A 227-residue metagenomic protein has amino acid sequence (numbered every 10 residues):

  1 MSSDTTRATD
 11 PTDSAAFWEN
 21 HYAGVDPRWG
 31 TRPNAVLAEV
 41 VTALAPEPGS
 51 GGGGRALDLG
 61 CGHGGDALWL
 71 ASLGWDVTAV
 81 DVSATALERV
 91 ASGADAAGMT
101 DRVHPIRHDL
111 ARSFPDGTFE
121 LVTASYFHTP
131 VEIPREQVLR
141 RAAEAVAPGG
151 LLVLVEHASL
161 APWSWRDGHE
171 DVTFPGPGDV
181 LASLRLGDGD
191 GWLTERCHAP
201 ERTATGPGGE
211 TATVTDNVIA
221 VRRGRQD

Functional and structural regions predicted by a protein language model:
M1-G49, L160: Conserved class I S-adenosyl-L-methionine
G52-G62: Conserved class I S-adenosyl-L-methionine
L68-D109: Class I SAM-dependent methyltransferase SAM/SAH-binding core
F114-L121: A short acidic, Gly/Pro-enriched loop at the edge of an enzyme's catalytic core that lines a small-molecule cofactor
T129-A142: A short, conserved alpha-helix within the catalytic core of class I
G149-H157: Conserved beta-strand signature within the Rossmann-like core of class I S-adenosyl-L-methionine
T173-D190, R196: Short alpha-helix
T205-D227: Core SAM-dependent methyltransferase catalytic element
